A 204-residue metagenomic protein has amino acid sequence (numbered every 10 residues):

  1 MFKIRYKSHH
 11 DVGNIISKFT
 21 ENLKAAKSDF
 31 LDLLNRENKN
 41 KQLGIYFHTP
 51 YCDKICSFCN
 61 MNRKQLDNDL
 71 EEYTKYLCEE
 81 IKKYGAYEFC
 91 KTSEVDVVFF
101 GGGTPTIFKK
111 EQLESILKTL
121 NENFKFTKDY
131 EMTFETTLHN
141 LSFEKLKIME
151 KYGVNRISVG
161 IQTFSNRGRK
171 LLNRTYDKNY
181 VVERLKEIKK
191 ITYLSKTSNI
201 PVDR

Functional and structural regions predicted by a protein language model:
M1-L43, K54, K91-S93: Flexible, acidic/Gly-rich N-terminal and inter-domain linker regions that tether and position cofactor-handling modules
I4-H9, C59-M61, T119-L120: A broad, low-specificity signal for short, low-complexity segments enriched in glycine/proline and polar/charged
A25, Y46-P50, V154: N-proximal short alpha-helices
N38-K39, H48-P50, K189: Short glycine/proline-enriched loop/turn "hinge" motifs that connect secondary-structure elements and lie
G44-Y46, T133: Short aromatic/hydrophobic contact patches that present stacked aromatics for nucleic-acid/ligand binding
F47-N62: Local cysteine-cluster metal-coordination motifs and their immediate loop/turn environment, predominantly Fe-S cluster
R63-Y87, V95-R204: Conserved non-cysteine loop/helix-boundary elements of the Radical SAM core domain that shape
